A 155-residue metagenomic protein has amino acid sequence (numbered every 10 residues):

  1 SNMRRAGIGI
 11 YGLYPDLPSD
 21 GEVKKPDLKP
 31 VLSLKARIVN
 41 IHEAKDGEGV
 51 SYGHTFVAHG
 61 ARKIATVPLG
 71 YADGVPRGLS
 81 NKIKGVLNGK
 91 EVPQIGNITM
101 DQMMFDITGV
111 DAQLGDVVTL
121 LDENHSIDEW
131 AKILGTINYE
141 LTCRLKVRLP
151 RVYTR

Functional and structural regions predicted by a protein language model:
S1-R155: Active-site anion/phosphate-binding pocket segments in diverse small-molecule metabolic enzymes
